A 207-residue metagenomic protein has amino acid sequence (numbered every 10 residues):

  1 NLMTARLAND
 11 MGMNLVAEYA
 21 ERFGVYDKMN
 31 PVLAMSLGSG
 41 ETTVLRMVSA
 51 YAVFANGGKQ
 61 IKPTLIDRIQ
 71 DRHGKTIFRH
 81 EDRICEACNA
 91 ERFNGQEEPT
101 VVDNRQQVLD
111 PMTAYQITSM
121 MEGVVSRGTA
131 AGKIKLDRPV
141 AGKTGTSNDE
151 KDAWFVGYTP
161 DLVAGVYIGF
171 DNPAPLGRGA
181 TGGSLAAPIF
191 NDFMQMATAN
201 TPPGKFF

Functional and structural regions predicted by a protein language model:
N1-N56, T64: Active-site-adjacent helix/loop patches that line small-molecule binding or acyl-intermediate pockets
E41-F207: A penicillin-recognizing enzyme superfamily signal
